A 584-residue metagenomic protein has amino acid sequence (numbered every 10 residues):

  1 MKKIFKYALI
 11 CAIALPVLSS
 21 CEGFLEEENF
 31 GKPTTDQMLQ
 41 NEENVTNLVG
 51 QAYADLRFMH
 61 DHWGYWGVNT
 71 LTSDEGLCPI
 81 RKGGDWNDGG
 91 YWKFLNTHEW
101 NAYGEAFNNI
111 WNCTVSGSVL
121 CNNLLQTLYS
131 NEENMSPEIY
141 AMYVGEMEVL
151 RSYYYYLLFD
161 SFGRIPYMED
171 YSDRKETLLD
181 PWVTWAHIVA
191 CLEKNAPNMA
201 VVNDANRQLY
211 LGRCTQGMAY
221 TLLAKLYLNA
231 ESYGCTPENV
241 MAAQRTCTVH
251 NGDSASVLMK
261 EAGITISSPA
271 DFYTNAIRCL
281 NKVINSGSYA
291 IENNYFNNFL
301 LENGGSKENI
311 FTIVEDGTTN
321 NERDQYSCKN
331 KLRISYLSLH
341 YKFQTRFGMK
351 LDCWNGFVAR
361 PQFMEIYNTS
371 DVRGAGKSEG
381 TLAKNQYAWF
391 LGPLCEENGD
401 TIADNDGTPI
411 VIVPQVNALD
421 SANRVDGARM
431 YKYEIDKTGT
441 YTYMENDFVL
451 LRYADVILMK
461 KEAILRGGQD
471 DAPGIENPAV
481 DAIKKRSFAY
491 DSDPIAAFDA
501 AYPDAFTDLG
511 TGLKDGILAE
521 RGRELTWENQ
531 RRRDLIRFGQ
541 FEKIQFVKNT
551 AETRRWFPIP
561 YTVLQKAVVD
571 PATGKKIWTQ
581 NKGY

Functional and structural regions predicted by a protein language model:
M1-L9: Bacterial N-terminal signal peptides that target proteins for export
L18-S20: C-terminal motif of bacterial Sec signal peptides marking the signal peptidase cleavage site
E22-W92, I165, E193-K194, R213-Y220 (+2 more regions): An aromatic- and glycine-enriched ligand-binding surface/loop that stacks and positions planar moieties
Q37, N41-H60, G64, G84-F162 (+7 more regions): Conserved, well-structured interaction surfaces
G104, N108, Y367, V372-K485: C-terminal substrate/ligand-recognition segments
T114-G117, H187-V189, M241-A242, C247-S268 (+6 more regions): Long, intrinsically disordered, low-complexity segments
L157-D160, P166, N203, L226-E238 (+1 more regions): Short coil/turn linking the two alpha-helices of tandem helical-hairpin repeats
